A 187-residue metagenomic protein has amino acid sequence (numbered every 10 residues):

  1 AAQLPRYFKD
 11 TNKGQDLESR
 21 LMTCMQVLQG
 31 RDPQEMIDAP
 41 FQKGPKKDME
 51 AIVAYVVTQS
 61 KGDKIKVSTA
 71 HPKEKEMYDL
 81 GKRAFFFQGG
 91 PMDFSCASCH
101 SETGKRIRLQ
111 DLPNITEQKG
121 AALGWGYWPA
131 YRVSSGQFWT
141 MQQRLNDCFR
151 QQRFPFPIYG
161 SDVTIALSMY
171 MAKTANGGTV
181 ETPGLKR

Functional and structural regions predicted by a protein language model:
A1-E50, F87-R187: Electron-transfer interface patches adjacent to heme c in soluble/periplasmic c-type cytochromes and di-/multiheme
E18, M22, V53, K75-Y78 (+1 more regions): Hydrophobic core segments within long, regular secondary-structure runs in both alpha- and beta-rich folds
A39-A70: Small beta-barrel nucleic-acid-binding modules, principally OB-folds
T58-G89, I158: Electrostatic cytochrome c docking/interface patches
